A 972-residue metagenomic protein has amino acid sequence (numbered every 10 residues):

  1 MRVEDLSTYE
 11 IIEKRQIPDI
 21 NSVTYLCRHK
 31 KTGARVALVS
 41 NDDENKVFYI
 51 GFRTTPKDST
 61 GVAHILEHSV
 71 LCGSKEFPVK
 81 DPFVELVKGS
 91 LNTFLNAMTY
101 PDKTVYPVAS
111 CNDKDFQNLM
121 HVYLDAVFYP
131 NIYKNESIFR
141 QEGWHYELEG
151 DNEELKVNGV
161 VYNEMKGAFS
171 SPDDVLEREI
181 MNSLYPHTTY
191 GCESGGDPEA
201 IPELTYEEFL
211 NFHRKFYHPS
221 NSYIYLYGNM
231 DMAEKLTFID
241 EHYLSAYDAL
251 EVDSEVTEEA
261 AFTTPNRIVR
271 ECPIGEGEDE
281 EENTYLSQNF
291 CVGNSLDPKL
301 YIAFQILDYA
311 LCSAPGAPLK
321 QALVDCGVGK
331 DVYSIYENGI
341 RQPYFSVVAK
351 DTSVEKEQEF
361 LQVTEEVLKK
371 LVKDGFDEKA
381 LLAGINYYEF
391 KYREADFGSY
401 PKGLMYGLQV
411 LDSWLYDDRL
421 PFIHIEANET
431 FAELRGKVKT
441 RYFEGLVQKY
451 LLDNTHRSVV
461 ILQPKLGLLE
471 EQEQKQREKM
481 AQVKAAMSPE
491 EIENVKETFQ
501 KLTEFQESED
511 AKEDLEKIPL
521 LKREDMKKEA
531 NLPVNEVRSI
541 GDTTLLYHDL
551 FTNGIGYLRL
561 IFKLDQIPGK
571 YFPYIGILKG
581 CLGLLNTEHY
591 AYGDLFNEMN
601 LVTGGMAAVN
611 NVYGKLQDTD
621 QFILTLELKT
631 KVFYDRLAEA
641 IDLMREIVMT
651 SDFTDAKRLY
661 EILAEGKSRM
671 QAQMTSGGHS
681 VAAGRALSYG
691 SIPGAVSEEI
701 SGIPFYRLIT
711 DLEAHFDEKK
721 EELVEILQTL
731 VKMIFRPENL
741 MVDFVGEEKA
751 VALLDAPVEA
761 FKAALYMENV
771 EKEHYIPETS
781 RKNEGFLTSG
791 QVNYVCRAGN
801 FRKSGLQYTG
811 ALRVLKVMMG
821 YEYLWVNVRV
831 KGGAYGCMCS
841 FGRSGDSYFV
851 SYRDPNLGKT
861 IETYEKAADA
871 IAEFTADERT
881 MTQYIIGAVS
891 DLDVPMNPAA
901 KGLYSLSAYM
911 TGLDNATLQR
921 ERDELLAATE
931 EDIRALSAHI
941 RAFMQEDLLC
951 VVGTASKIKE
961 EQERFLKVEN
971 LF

Functional and structural regions predicted by a protein language model:
M1-V47: Non-catalytic terminal extensions that flank enzyme cores
S40-D42, Y49, Y162, K166 (+10 more regions): His/Glu-based metal-binding/catalytic segments typifying zinc-dependent metallopeptidases
N45-T55, D81-Y129, E136-L148, D174-E199 (+12 more regions): M16 family metallopeptidases and their MPP-like homologs
V62, L66-V70, L578: Active-site His/Glu-centered metal-binding helix of metallohydrolases
S69-V79, L585-Y590: Catalytic Zn2+-binding segment of zinc metalloproteases
G150-N221, Y225-Y243, Y247-G275, E280-E282 (+1 more regions): Hydrophobic, small-residue-rich alpha-helical packing segments that form membrane-like cores
N158, L210-E241, L723-V758, Q945: Non-catalytic, conformational "gating/processing" segments within enzyme and secreted inhibitor domains
N211, Y223, M232-E251, D374 (+3 more regions): Extended, regular secondary-structure scaffolds
